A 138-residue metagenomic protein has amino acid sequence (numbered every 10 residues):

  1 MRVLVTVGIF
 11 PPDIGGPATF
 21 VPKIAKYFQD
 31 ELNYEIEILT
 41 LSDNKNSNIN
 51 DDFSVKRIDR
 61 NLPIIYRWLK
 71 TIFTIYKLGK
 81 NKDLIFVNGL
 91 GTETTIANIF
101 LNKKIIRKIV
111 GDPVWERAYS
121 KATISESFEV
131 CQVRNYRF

Functional and structural regions predicted by a protein language model:
M1-V3: Extreme N-terminal starter segment of soluble prokaryotic enzymes
V7-D13, A25-Y66: N-terminal strand-loop element at the rim of the active site of nucleotide-sugar-dependent glycosyltransferases
P12, E93-T94, V114: Short glycine-rich, flexible loops that bind phosphorylated cofactors or substrates
G16-I24: Conserved alpha-helical elements of sugar-nucleotide-dependent glycosyltransferases
P17-A18, S47-D52, E116-K121: Short aromatic-enriched loop/helix-cap "lid" or pocket-rim segments at secondary-structure transitions that line
D52-S54, D59-L101: An amphipathic, basic-hydrophobic alpha-helix
I106-F138: Acceptor-binding helix/loop patch of EC 2.4 sugar-transfer enzymes, predominantly nucleotide-sugar-dependent
